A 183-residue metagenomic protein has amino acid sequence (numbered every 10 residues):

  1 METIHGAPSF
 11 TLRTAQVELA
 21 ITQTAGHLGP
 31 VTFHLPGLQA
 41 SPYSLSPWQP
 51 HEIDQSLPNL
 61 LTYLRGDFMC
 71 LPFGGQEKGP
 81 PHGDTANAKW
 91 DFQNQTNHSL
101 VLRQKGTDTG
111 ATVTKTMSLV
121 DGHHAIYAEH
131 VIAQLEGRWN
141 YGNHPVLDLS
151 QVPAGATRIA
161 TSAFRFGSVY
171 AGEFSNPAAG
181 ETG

Functional and structural regions predicted by a protein language model:
M1-Y127, L135-G183: Surface-exposed acidic/polar loop and edge beta-strand patches at domain peripheries
